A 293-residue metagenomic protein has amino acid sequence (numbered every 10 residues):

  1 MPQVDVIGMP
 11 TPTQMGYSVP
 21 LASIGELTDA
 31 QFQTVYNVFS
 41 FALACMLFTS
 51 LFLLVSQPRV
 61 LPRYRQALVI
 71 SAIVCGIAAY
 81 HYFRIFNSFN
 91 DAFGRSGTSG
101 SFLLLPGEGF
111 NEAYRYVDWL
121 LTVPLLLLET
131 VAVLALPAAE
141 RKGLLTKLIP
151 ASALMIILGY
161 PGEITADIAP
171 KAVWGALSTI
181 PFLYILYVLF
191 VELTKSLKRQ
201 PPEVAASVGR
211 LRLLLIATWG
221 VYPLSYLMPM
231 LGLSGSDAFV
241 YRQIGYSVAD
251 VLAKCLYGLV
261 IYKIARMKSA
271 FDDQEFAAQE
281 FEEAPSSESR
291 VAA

Functional and structural regions predicted by a protein language model:
D5-M46: Hydrophobic transmembrane alpha-helical segments in integral membrane proteins
D29-Q33, F102-L120, R242-V248: Short aromatic-rich membrane-water interface segments that cap or initiate transmembrane helices in multi-pass membrane
Q33-R59, A72, G76, F86: First transmembrane helix
F48-L53, E129, L158-G159, P181-P202 (+1 more regions): Alpha-helical transmembrane segments in multipass membrane proteins, preferentially the mid-helix core
S50-L54, R115-L148, A153-I164: Internal transmembrane alpha-helix with an interfacial aromatic "cap," most often the third helix
Y80-Y114, E163-A166: Helix-loop junctions on the outward
K142-K147, A172, L193-A217, F239: Membrane-helix boundary/juxtamembrane motif in polytopic membrane proteins
V188-V191, R210-A292: C-terminal transmembrane-bundle signature of multipass membrane proteins, characterized by strong activation on
